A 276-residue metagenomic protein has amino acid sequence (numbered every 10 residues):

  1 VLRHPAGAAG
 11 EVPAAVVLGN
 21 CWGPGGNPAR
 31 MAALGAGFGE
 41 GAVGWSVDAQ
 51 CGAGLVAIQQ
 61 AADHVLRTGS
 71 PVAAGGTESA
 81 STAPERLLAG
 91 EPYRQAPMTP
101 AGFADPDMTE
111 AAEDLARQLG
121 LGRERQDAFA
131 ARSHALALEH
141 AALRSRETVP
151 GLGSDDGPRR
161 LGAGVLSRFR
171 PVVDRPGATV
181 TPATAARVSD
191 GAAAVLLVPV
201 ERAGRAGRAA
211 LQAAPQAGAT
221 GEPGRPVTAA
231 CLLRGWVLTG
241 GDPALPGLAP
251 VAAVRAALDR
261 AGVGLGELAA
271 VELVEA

Functional and structural regions predicted by a protein language model:
V1-A36, E40-V43, C51, D114-R123 (+4 more regions): Conserved active-site "lid/cap" helical segment
G7, R125-R205: N-terminal extracellular/periplasmic Venus flytrap/periplasmic-binding protein-like
G10-V12, R123-D127, E139-G151, L211 (+2 more regions): Flexible, glycine/charged-enriched surface loops at secondary-structure junctions
A14-L18, A42-V56, L115-G122, D127-F129 (+3 more regions): Cysteine-centered functional microenvironments
G19-S70, F103-M108, G164-R187: Conserved catalytic cysteine-centered active-site region of acyl-thioester-dependent Claisen-condensing enzymes
M31, D48-G76, A116-S145, A194-G204 (+1 more regions): Active-site-proximal alpha-helical scaffold in enzymes
L66, R187, G191-L211, G221-A230: Channel- or pocket-lining gating/hinge segments that regulate access to a cavity or pore
G69-D114: Flexible glycine-/small-residue-enriched beta->alpha junction loops that bind anionic phosphate/pyrophosphate groups
